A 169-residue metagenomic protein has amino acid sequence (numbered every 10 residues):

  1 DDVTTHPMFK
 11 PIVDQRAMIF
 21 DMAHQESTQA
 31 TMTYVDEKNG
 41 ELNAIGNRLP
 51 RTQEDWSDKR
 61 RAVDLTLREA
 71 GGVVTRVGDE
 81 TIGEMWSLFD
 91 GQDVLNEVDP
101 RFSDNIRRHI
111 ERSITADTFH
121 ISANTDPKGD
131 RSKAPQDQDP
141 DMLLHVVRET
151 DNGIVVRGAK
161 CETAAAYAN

Functional and structural regions predicted by a protein language model:
D1-I12, V147, N152-C161: Amphipathic alpha-helical packing elements
D1-Y34: Acidic/polar, glycine-rich intrinsically disordered N-terminal extensions of enzymes
M8-K10, D137-Q138, A166-A168: A short, sequence-level motif marking secondary-structure junctions
D14-I19, Y34-A44, R131-Q138: Short alpha-helical interface elements
H24-H120: Internal helix-loop-helix
D90-A159: Gly/Pro-rich turn-and-neighbor structural signature
A159, T163-N169: A short core secondary-structure module
